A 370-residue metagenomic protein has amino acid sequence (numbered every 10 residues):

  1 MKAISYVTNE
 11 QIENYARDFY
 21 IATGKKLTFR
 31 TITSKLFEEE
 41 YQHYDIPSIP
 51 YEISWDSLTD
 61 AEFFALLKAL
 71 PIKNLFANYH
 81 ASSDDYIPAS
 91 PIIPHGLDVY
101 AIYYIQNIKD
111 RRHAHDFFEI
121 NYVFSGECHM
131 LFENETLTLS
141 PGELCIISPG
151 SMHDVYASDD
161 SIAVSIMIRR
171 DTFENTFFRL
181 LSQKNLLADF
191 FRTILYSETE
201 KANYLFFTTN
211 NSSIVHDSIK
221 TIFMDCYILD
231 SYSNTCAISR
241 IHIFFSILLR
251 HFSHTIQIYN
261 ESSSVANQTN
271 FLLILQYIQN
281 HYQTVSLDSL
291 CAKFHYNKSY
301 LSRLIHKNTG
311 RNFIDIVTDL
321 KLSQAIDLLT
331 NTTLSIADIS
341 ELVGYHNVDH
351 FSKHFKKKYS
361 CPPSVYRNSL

Functional and structural regions predicted by a protein language model:
M1-E127, H350: Generic protein-terminus/edge-of-domain signal
K2-N9, W55-L58, E62-I92, G96-D98 (+1 more regions): A hydrophobic/aromatic-rich effector-binding and dimerization subdomain of bacterial HTH-type transcriptional regulators
D98-A188: N-terminal regulatory/effector-sensing and dimerization cores that precede helix-turn-helix DNA-binding domains
F206-T208, L229-A237, L248-Q276, N280 (+4 more regions): Short, Lys/Arg-enriched, Trp-marked, Pro/Gly-tolerant hinge/linker segments that flank
V215-N234: A long, hydrophobic alpha-helical segment
N280-Y282, N331: Short helix-capping/hinge SLiMs at alpha-helix to coil transitions
T284, D288-L320, S340-Y366: Basic/polar phosphate-binding segments, predominantly the helix-turn-helix DNA-binding elements of transcriptional
